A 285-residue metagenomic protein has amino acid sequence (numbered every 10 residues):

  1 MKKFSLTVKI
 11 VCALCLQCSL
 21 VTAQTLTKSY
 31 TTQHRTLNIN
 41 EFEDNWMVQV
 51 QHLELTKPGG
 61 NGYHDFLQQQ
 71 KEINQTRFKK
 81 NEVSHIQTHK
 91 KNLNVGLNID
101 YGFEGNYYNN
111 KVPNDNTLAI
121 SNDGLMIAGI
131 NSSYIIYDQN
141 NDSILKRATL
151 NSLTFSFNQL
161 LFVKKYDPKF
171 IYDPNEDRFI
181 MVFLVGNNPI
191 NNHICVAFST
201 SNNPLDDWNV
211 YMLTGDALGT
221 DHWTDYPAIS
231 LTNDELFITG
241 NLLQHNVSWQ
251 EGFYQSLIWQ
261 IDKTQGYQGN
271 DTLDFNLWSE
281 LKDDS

Functional and structural regions predicted by a protein language model:
M1-L26: Bacterial Sec-dependent N-terminal signal peptides
Q24-S285: C-terminal PAP-associated
